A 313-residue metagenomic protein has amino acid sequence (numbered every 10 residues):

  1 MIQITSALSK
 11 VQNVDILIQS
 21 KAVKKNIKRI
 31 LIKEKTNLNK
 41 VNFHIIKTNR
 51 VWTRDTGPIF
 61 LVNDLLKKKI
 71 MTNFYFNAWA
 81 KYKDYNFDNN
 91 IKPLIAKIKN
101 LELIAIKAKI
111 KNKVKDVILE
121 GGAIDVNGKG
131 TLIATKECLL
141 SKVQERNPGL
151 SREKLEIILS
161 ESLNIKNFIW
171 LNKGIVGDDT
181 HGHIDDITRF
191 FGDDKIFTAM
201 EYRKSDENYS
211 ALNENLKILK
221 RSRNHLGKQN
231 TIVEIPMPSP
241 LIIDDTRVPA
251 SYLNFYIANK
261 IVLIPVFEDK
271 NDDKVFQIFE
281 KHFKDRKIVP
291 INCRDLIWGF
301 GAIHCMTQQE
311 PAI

Functional and structural regions predicted by a protein language model:
M1-I313: The feature marks the mature, well-folded catalytic cores of soluble enzymes
